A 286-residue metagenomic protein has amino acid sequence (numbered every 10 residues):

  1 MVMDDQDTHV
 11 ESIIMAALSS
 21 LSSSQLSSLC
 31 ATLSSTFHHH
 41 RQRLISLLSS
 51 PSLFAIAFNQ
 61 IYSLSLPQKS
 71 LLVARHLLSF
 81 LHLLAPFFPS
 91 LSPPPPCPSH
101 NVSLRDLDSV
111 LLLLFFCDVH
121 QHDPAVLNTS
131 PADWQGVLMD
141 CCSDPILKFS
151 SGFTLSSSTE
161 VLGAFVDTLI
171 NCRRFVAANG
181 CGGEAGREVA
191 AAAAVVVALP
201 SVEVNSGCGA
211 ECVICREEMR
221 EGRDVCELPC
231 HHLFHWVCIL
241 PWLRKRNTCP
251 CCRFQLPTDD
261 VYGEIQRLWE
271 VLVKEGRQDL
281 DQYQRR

Functional and structural regions predicted by a protein language model:
V2-G207: Accessory, localization, and substrate-recognition regions of eukaryotic RING-family E3 ligases
M3-D5, Y283-R286: A positional/structural detector of protein chain ends, strongest at the extreme C-terminus and weakly at the extreme
A198-Q284: RING-type zinc-finger domain of E3 ubiquitin ligases
